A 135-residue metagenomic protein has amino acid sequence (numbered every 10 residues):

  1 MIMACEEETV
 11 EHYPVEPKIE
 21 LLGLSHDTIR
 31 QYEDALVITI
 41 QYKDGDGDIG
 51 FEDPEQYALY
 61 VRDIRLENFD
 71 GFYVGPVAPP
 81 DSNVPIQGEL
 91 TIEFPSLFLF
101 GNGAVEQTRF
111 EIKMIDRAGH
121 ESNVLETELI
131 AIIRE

Functional and structural regions predicted by a protein language model:
I2-A4: C-terminal motif of bacterial Sec signal peptides marking the signal peptidase cleavage site
E6-T9: Bacterial signal peptide processing site
P14-E135: First exposed extracellular module after export/assembly in secreted or surface-exposed proteins
